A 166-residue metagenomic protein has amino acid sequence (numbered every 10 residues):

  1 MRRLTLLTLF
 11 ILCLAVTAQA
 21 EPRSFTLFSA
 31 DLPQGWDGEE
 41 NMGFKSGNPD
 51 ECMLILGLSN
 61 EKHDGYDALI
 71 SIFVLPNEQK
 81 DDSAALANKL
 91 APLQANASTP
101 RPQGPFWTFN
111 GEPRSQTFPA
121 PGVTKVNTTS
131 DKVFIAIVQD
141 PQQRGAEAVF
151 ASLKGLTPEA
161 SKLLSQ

Functional and structural regions predicted by a protein language model:
M1-L4: Positively charged n-region of N-terminal signal peptides that target proteins for export
L7-A15: Bacterial N-terminal signal peptides
A20-M53: N-terminal "mature-domain start" segment
A20-P22, G104, A160-Q166: Secondary-structure boundary/capping motif
P33-E40, D131-Q166: Surface-exposed amphipathic alpha-helical segments
N41-D131, P141, A148: Conserved polar/disulfide-associated segments of primarily extracytoplasmic proteins
